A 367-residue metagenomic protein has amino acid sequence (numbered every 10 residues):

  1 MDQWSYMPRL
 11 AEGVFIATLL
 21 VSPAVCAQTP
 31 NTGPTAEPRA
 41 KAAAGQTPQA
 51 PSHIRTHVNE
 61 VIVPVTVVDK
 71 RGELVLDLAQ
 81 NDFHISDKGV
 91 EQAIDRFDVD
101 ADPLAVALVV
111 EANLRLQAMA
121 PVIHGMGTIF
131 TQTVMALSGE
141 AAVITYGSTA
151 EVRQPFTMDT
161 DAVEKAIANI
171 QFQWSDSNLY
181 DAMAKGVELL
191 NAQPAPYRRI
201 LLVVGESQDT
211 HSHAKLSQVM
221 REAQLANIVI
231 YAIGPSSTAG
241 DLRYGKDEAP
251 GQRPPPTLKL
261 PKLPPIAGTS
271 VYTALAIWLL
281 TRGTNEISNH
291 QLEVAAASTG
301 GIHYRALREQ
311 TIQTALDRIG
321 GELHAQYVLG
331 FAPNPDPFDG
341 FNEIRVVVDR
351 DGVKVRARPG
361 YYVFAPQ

Functional and structural regions predicted by a protein language model:
M1-P8: N-terminal secretory signal peptides that target proteins for export/translocation
P8-A11, R198: Residue-level micro-sites within transmembrane alpha helices that shape and flank functional polar/acidic positions
A11-A24: Bacterial N-terminal signal peptides
C26-Q367: Scaffold/interface architecture of coatomer-like assemblies
